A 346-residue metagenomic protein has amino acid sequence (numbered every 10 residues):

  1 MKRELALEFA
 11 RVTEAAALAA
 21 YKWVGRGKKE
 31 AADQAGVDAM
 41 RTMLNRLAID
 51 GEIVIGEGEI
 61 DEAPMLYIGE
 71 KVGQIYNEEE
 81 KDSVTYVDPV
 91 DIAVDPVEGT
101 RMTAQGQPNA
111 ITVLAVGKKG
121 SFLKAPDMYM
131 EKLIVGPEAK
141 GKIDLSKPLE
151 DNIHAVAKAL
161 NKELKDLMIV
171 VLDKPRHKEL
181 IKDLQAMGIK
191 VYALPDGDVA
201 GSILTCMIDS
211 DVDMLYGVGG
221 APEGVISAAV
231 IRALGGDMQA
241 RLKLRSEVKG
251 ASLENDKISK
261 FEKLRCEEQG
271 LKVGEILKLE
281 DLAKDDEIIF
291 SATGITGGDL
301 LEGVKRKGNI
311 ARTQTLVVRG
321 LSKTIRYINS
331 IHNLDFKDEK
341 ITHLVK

Functional and structural regions predicted by a protein language model:
M1-A93, K158, V199, D285-D286 (+3 more regions): N-terminal subdomain of lithium-sensitive/metallo-dependent phosphomonoesterases centered on the IMPase/IPPase/PAP
L5, L204-K346: Oxyanion/phosphate-interacting regions
I53-E57, I92-V94, T103-Q105, K124-A125 (+5 more regions): General beta-strand structural signal in soluble alpha/beta enzymes
M65-Y67, A104-Q107, P126-M128, E179-Q185 (+3 more regions): Short acidic, glycine/serine/threonine-rich loops at helix termini
V87-E98, M102-S121: DPxDG-like acidic metal-binding loop motif
A115-A193, D286, G298-L300, T313-H343: Acidic beta-strand-loop-alpha-helix segment within the catalytic core of divalent metal-dependent phosphate-processing
L184-A193, D198-L204, I208-L215: Glycine-rich ThDP/TPP pyrophosphate-binding loop and its adjacent helix/strand module within ThDP-dependent enzymes
